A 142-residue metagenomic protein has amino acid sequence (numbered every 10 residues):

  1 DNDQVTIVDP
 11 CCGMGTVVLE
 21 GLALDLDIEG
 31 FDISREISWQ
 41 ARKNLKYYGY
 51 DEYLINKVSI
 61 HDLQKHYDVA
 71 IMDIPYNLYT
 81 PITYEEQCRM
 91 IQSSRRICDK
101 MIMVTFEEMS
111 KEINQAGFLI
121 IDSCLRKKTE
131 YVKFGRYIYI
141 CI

Functional and structural regions predicted by a protein language model:
D1-I142: Class I S-adenosyl-L-methionine-dependent methyltransferase catalytic core
